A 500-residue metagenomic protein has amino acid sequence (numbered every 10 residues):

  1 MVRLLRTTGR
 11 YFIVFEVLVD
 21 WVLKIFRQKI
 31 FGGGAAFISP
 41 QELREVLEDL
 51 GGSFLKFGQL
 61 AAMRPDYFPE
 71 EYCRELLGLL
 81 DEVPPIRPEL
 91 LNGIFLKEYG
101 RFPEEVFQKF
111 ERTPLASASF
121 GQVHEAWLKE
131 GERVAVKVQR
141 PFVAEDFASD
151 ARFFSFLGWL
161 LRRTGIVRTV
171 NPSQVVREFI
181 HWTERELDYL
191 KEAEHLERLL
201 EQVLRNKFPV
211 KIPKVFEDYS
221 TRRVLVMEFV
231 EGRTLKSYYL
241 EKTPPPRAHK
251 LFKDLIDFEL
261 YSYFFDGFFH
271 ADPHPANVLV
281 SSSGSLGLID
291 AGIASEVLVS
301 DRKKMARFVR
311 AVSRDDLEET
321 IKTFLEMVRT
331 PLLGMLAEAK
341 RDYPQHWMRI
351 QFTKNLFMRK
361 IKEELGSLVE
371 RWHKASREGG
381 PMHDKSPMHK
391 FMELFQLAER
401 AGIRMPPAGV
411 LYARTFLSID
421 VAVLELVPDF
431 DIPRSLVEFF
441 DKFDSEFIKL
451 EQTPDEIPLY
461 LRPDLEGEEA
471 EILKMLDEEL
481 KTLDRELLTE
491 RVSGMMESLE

Functional and structural regions predicted by a protein language model:
M1-Q122, E145-Q174, D431, I448-E456: N-terminal accessory/targeting segments that precede structured cores
L5, F37, T221, G232-T234 (+3 more regions): Helix-rich C-lobe and terminal helical cap/extension of kinase-like folds
A35, S39-L43, R64, E75-D81 (+5 more regions): Short hinge/gating elements
E70, L76-P84, L96-K97, R101 (+9 more regions): ATP-dependent phospho-/nucleotidyl transfer catalytic cores
P114-A118, F216-S220, V410-L411: A short beta-turn/loop motif at secondary-structure boundaries
E125, E132-R140: Glycine-rich ATP phosphate-binding loop
A126-W127, P273: Conserved beta3 strand of the Hanks-type protein kinase catalytic N-lobe
A276-V280: Hydrophobic residue at the +6 position relative to the catalytic HRD Asp in the kinase catalytic loop
